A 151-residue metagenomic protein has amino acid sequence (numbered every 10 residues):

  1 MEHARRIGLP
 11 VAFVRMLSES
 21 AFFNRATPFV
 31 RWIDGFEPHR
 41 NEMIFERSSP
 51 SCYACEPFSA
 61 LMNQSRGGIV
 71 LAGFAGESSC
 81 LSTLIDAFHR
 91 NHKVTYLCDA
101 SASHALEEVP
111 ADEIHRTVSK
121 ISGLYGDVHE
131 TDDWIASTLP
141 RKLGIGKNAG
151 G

Functional and structural regions predicted by a protein language model:
M1-P10: A short, N-terminal amphipathic alpha-helix
R6-I7, E19-G151: Active-site-adjacent betaalpha module
